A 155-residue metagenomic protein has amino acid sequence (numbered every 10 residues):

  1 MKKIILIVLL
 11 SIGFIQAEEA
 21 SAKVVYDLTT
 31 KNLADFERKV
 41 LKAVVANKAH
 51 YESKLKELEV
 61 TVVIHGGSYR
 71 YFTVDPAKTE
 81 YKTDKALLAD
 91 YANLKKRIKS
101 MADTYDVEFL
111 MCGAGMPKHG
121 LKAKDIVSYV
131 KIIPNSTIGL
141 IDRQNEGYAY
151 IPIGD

Functional and structural regions predicted by a protein language model:
I4-G13: Sec-dependent N-terminal signal peptides
E18-L33, P76-Y81: Acidic/histidine-rich, surface-exposed loop or edge segments in extracytoplasmic proteins
K23-D27, T61-I64, E108-M111, P152: Structural recognition of the beta-strand scaffold that forms the well-ordered cores of secreted hydrolase catalytic
Y26-K56: N-terminal targeting signals for Sec/Tat export/insertion, comprising classic cleavable signal peptides
K31, H65-S68, A114-G115: Solvent-exposed coil/turn segments that connect beta secondary-structure elements in extracytoplasmic/periplasmic
Y51-V62, M111-G113: Surface-exposed patches in mature extracellular/periplasmic domains of secreted proteins
L58-T73: Acidic helix-start/capping segments at beta-turn-to-alpha-helix junctions
T73-D155: A cross-taxonomic marker for long C-terminal extensions/tails that follow the last structured domain
